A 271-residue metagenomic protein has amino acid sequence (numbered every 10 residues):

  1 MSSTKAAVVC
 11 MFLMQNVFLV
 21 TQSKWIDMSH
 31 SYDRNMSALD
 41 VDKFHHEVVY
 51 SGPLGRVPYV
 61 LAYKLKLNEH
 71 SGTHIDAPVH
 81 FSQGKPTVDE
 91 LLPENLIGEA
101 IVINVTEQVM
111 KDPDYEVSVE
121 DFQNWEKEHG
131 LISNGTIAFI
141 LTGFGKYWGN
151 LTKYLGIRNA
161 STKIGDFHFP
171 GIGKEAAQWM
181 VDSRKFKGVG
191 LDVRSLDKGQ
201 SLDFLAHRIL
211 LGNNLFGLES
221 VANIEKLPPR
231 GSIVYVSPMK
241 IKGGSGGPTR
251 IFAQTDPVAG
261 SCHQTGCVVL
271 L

Functional and structural regions predicted by a protein language model:
S2-L271: Active-/binding-site microenvironments in catalytic and ligand-binding cores
